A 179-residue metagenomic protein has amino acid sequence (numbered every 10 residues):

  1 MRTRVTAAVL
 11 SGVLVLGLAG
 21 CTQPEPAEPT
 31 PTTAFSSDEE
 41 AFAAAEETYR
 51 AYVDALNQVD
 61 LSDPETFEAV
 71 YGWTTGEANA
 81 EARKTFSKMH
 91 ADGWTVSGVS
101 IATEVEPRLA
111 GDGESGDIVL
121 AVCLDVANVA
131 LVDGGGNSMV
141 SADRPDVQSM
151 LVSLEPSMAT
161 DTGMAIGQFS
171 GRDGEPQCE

Functional and structural regions predicted by a protein language model:
M1-L10: Bacterial N-terminal signal peptides that target proteins for export
G17-G20: C-terminal motif of bacterial Sec signal peptides marking the signal peptidase cleavage site
Q23-A34: Bacterial Sec signal peptide processing site at the extreme N-terminus
T33-S100: Core segments of small alpha/beta cavity-forming domains
Y71-E179: Structured, amphipathic secondary-structure segments that form assembly/contact surfaces in multi-subunit
